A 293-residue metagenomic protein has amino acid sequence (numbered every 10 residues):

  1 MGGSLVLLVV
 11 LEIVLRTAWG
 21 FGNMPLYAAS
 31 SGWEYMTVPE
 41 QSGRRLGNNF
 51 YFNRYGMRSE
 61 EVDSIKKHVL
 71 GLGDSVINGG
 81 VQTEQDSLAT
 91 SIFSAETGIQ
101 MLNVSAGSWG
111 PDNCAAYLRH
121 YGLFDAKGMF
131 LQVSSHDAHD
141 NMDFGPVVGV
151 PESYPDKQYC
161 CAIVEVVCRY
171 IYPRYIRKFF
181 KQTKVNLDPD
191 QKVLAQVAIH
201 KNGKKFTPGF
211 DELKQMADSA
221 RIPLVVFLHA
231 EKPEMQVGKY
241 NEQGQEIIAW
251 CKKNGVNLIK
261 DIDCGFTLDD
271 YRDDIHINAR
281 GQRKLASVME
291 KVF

Functional and structural regions predicted by a protein language model:
M1-V14: Hydrophobic membrane-insertion alpha-helices, especially the h-region of bacterial N-terminal signal peptides
L11, L15-W19, E290: Membrane-water interface at transmembrane helix exits
A18-E96, I262-L268: Membrane/wall-proximal cationic-aromatic binding patches
G73, S105, F130-S134, V225-A230: Short beta-strand segments
G79-D156, C160: Conserved SGNH/GDSL esterase-like catalytic core that processes O-acyl groups on lipids and polysaccharides
P111, A115, G203, T207 (+1 more regions): Short, amphipathic alpha-helical "lid/cap" segments that border enzyme active or binding sites
H136-I248, C264-Y271: Serine-dependent acyl-ester chemistry module
P233-F293: Catalytic His-Asp segment of secreted/periplasmic serine-dependent ester chemistry enzymes
